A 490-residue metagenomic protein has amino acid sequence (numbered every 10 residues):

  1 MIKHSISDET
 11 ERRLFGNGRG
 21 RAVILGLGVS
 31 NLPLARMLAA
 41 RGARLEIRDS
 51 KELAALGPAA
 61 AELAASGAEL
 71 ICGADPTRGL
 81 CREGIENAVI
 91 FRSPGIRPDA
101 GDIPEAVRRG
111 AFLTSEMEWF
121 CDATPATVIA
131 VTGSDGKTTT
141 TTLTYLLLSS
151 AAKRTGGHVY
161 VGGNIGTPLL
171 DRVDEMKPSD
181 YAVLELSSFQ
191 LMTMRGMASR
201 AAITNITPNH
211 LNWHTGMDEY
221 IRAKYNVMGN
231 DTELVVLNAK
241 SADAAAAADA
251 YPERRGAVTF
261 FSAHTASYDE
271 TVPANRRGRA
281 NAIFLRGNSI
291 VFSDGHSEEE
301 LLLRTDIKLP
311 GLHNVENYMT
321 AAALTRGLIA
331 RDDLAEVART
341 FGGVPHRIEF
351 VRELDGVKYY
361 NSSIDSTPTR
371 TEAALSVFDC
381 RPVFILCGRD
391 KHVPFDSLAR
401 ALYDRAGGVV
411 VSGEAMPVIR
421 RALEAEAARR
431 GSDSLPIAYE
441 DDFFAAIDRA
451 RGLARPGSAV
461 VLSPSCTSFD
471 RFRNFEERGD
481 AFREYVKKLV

Functional and structural regions predicted by a protein language model:
I2-A130, P345-E349, R429-R430, F443-G452: Short, basic phosphate-binding NTP loop
I6, T10-R21, P33-R41, L302-G407: Nucleotide phosphate-binding/pyrophosphate-handling subdomain across enzymes that bind or process nucleotide phosphates
R12-R13, R19-G20, A39-A40, R78-N87 (+4 more regions): Phosphate-binding loop of NTP-binding sites
G28, K51-L53, I165, K240-S241 (+2 more regions): Residues in the short beta-alpha loop(s) of Rossmann-like NAD(P)-binding domains
R44-E52, V236-A239, I385-L386, R405-E414: Short internal beta-strands
L45-D49, Y160-V161, V183, F260 (+1 more regions): Short beta-strand "acidic-cap" motif of Rossmann-like dinucleotide-binding folds
D49-S50, I71-A74, T114-W119, G162 (+5 more regions): Beta-strand->loop->alpha-helix junctions that form or flank phosphate-binding loops in nucleotide-handling enzymes
P58-G67, D396-S458: C-terminal helical cap/extension that packs against the catalytic core of soluble nucleotide-cofactor enzymes
